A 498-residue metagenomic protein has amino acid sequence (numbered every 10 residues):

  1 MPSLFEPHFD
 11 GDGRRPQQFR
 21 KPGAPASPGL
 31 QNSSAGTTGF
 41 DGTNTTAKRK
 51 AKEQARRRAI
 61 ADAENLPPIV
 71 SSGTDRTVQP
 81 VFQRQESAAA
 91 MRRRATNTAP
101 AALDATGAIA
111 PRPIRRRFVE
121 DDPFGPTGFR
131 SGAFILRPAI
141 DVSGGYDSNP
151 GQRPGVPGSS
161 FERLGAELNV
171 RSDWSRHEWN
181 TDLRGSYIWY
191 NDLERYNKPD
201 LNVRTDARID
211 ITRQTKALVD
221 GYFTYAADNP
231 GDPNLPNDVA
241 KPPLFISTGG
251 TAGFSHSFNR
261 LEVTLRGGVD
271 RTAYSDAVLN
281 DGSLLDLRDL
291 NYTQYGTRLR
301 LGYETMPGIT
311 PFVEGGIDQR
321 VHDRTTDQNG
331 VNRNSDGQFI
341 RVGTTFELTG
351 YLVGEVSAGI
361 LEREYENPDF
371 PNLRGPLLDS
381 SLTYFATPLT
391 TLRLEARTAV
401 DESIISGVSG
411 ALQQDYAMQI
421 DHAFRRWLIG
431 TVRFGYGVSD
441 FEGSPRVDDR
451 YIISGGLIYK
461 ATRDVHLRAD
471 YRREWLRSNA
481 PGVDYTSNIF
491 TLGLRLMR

Functional and structural regions predicted by a protein language model:
M1-R498: Gram-negative and organellar
